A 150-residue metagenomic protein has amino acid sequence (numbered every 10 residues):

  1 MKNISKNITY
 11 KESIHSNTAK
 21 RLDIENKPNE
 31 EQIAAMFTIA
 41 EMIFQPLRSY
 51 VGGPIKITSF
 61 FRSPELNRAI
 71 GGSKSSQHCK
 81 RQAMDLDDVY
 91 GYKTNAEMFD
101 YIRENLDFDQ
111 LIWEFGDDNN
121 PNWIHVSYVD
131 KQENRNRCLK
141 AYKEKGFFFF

Functional and structural regions predicted by a protein language model:
M1-R48, Y142-F150: Extracytoplasmic cell-surface/polysaccharide-interacting catalytic and binding patches
I39-I43, L66, Q82, T94 (+1 more regions): Amphipathic alpha-helical interface surfaces
F44-G71: Extended, low-complexity, intrinsically disordered C-terminal regulatory tails of eukaryotic serine/threonine kinases
K56-T58, A83-D87, H125: Structural recognition of the beta-strand scaffold that forms the well-ordered cores of secreted hydrolase catalytic
G71-S76, W113-F115: Catalytic micro-motifs at enzyme active sites that drive phosphoryl/nucleotidyl and oxygen chemistry
K74-A96: Acidic, His- and aromatic-enriched active-site or binding-groove loops in soluble protein domains that engage sugars
D88-F150: Catalytic cores and adjacent binding grooves of peptidoglycan-active enzymes
